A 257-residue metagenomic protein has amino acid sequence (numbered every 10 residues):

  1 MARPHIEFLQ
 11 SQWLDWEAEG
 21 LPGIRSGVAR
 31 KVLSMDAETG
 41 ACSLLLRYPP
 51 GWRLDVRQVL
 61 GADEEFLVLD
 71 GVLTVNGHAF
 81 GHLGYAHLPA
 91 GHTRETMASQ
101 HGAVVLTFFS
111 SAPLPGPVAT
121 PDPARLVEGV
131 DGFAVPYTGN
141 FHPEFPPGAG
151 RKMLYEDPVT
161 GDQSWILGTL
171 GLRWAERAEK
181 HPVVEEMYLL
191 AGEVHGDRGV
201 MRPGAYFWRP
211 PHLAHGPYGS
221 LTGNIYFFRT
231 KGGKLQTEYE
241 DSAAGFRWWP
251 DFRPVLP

Functional and structural regions predicted by a protein language model:
M1-T39, P113-G161, G245-F246, D251-P257: A short, N-terminal "cap"/entry segment at the start of jelly-roll beta-barrel domains of the cupin/DSBH fold
R25-L60, T74, H82, P89 (+6 more regions): Conserved short histidine dyad/triad with adjacent acidic residue
V28, A79, A90-A119, V183 (+2 more regions): Ligand-binding loop in jelly-roll beta-barrel domains
A62, T120-L126, G168-T169, V183-V184 (+1 more regions): Short intrinsically disordered coil segments
F66: Structured binding elements
D70-G71, A191-G192: Glycine-centered positions in the ABC transporter ATPase nucleotide-binding domain
Y188: Helix-loop elements that line ligand-binding/catalytic pockets
